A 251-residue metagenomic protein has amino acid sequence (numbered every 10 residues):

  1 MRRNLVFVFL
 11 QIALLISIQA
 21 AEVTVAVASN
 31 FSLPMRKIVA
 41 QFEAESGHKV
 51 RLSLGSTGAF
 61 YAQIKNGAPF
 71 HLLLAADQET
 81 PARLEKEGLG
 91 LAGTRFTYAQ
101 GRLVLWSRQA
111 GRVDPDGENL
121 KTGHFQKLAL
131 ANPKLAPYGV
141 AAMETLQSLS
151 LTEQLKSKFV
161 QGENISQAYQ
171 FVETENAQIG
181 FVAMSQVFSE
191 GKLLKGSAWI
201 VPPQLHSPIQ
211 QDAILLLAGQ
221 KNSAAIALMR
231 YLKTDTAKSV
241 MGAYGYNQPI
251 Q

Functional and structural regions predicted by a protein language model:
N4-S17: Bacterial N-terminal signal peptides
A20-G47, R51-L54, G58, A62-A68 (+4 more regions): Exported/periplasmic ABC-transporter solute-binding proteins
G93: Active-site phosphate-binding/coordination module
